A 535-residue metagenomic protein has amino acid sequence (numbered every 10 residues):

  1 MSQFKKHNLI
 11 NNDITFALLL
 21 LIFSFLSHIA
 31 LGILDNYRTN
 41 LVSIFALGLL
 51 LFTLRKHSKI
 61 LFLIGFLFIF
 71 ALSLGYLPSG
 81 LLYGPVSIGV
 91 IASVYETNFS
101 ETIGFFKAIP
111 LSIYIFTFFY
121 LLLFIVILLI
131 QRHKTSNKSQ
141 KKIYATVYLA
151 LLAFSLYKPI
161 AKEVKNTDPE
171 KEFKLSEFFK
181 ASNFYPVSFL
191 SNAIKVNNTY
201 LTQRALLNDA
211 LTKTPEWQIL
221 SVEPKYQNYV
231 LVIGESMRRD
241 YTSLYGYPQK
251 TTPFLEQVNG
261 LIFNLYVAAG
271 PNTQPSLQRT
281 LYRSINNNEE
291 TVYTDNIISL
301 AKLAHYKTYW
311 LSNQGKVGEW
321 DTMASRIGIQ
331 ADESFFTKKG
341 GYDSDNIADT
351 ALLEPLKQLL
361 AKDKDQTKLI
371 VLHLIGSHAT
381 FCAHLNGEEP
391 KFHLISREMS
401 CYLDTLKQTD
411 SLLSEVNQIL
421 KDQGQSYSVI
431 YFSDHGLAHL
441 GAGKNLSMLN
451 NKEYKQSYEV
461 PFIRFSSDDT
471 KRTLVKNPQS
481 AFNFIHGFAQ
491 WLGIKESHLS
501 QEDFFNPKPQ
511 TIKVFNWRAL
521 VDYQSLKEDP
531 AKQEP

Functional and structural regions predicted by a protein language model:
S2-F179: Transmembrane and membrane-interface helices of multi-pass, inner-membrane envelope-modifying transferases
F4-L21, K56-I60, S299, K316-V317 (+6 more regions): Membrane-interface soluble catalytic domains
I33-L34, I285-N287, R397-L406, N417-Q418 (+3 more regions): Active-site rim elements
L47-G48, T214-Q218, E354-A361, K391-V429: A long, amphipathic alpha-helix that forms part of the scaffold/cap immediately adjacent to metal-dependent active
K158-V232, S236-P390, E459, A481-I512 (+2 more regions): Active-site-proximal alpha/beta segments of enzymes that process anionic O-linked groups
V230-L231, Q408-S447, A489: Metal-dependent active-site segment of extracytoplasmic phospho-/sulfohydrolases and closely related
H373, H378-A379, H435, L446-L449: Histidine-centered active-site/metal-ligand motif
